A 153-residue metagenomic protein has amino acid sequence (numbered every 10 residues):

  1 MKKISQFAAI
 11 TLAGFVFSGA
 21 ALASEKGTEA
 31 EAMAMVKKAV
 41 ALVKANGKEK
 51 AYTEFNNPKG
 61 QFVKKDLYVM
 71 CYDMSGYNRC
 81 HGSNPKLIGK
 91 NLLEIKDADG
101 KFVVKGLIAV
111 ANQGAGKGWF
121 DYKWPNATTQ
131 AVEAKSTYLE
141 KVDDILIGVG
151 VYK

Functional and structural regions predicted by a protein language model:
K2-K153: N-terminal membrane-sensor/transducer module of prokaryotic signaling receptors
